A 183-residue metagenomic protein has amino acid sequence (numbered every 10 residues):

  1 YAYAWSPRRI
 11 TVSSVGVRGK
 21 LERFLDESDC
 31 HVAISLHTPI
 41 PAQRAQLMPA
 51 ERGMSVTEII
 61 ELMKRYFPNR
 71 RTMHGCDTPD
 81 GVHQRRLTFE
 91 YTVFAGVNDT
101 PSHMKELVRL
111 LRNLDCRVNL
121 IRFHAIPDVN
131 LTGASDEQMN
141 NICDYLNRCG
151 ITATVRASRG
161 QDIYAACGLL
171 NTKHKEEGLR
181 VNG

Functional and structural regions predicted by a protein language model:
Y1-C149: Conserved AdoMet/S-adenosylmethionine-binding subsite of the radical SAM
R148, S158-G183: Radical SAM enzyme core and accessory elements
A153-V155: Generic structural signal for residues in well-ordered beta-strands
